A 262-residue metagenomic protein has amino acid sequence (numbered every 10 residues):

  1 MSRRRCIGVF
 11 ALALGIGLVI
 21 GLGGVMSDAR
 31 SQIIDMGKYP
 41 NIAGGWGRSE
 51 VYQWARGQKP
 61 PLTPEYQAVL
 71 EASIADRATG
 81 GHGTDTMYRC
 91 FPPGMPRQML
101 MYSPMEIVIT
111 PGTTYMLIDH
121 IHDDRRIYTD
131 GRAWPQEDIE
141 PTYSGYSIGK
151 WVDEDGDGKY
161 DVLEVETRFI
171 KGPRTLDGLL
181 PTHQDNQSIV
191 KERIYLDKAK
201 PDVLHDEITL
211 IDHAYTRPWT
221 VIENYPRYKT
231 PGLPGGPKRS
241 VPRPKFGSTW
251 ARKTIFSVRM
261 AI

Functional and structural regions predicted by a protein language model:
S2-V9, G17, G21-I262: Hydrophobic small-molecule pocket/channel-lining residues, especially in calycin-type beta-barrels
A13: Active-site bordering "gate/hinge" segments that shape substrate access to catalytic or cofactor-binding pockets
